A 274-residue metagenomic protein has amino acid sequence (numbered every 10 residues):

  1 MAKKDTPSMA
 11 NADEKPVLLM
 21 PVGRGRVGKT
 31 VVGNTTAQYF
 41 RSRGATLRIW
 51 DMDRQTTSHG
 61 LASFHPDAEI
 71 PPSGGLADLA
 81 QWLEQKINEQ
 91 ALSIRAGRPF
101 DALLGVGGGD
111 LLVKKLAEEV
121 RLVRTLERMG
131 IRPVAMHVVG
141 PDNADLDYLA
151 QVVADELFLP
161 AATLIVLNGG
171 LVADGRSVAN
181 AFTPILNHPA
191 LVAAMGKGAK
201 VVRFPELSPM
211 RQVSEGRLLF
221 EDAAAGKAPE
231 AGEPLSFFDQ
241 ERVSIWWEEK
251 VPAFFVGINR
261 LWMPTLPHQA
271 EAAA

Functional and structural regions predicted by a protein language model:
A2-D5, A225-A274: C-terminal accessory extensions appended to soluble enzyme cores
D5-M20, S42-A117: Nucleotide-state-sensitive switch-loop elements of NTP-binding domains
G23-R26: Walker A (P-loop) phosphate-binding loop of P-loop NTPases
K29: Conserved lysine of the Walker
V32: Hydrophobic positions on the alpha1 helix immediately C-terminal to the Walker A/P-loop
T35-T36: Hydrophobic residues on the short alpha-helix immediately C-terminal to a glycine-rich phosphate/catalytic loop
L111-P205, M210-V213: Conserved catalytic-core segment of NTP-binding enzymes
M210-A224, P229-A231: Preference for solvent-exposed, low-hydrophobicity sequence contexts
